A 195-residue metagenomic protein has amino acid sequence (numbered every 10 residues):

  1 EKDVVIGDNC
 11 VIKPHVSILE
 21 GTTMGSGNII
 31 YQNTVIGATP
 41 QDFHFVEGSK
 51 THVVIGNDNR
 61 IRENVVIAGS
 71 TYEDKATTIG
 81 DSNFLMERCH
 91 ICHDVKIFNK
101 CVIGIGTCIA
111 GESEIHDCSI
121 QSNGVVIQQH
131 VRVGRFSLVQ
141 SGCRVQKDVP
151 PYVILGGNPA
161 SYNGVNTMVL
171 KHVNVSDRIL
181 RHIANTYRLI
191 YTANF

Functional and structural regions predicted by a protein language model:
E1-S161: Structural signal for interior beta-strand "rungs" in well-ordered beta-sheet cores of soluble enzyme domains
L155, A160-V173: Conserved beta-strand-loop-alpha-helix hinge in the C-terminal portion of ABC ATPase nucleotide-binding domains
K171-F195: An accessory alpha-helical subdomain
